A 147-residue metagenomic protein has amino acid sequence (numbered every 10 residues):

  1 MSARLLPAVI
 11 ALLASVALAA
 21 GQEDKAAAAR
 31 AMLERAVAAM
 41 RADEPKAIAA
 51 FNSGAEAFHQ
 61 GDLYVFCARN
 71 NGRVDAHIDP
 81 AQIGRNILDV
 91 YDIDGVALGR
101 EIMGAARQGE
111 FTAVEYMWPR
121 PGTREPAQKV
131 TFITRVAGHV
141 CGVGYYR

Functional and structural regions predicted by a protein language model:
M1-S2: N-terminal secretory signal peptides that target proteins for export/translocation
L5-L6, L12-L13, A17-R147: N-terminal membrane-sensor/transducer module of prokaryotic signaling receptors
